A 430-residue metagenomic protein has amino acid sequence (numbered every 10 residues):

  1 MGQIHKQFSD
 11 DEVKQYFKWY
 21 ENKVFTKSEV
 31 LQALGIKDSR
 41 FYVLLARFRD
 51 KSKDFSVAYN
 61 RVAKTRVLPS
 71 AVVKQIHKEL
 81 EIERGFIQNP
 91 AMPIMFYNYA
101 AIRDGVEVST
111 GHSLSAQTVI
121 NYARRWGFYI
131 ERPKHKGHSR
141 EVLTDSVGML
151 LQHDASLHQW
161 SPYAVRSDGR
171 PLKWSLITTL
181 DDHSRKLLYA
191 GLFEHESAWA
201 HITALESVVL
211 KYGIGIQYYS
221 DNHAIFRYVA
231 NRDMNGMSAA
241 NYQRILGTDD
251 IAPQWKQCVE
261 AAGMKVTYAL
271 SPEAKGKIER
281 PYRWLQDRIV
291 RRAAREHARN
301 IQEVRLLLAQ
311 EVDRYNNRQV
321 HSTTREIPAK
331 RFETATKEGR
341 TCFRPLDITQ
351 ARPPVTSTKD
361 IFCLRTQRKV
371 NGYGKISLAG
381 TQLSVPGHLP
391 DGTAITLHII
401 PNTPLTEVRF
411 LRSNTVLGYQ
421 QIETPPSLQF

Functional and structural regions predicted by a protein language model:
M1-K14, A63-K74: Short, Lys/Arg-enriched anionic-surface-contact patches
Q7-F25, I76-M92: Short, amphipathic alpha-helical "recognition" segments used to contact nucleic acids or chromatin
K27-L34, I102, V106: Short alpha-helical "recognition helix" segments of helix-turn-helix
A46, S52-W160, Y242-D250, T334: Basic, flexible linker segments flanking DNA-binding modules in nucleic acid-interacting mobile-element proteins
V108, H112, A123-L180, S184-L187 (+3 more regions): Mobile-element integrase/transposase regions, centering on the N-terminal DNA-binding/Zn-coordinating module
L210-G247, A269: Acidic/histidine-rich, metal-coordinating catalytic segments
T248, Q254-Q350: Charged alpha-helix within mobile-element recombinases
N316-F430: C-terminal, beta-rich DNA-binding module of retroviral/retroelements integrases
